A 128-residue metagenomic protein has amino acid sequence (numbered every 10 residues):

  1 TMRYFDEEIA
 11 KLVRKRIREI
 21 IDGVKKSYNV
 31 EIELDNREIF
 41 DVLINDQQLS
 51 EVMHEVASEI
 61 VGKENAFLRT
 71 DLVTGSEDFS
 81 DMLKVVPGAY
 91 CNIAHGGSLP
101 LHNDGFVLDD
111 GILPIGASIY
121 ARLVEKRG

Functional and structural regions predicted by a protein language model:
T1-G128: Metal-dependent amide/peptide-bond hydrolase catalytic core, centered on the "pita-bread" metallohydrolase fold
